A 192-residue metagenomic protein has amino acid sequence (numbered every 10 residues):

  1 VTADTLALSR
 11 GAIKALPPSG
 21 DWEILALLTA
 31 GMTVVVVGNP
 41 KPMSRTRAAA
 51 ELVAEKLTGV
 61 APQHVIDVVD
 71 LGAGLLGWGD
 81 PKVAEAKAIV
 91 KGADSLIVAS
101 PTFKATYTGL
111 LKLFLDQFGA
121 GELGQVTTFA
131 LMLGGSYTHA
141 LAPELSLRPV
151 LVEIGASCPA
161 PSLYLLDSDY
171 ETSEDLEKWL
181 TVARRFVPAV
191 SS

Functional and structural regions predicted by a protein language model:
V1-G11: Extreme N-terminal basic, low-complexity initiation segments that serve as generic localization/processing leaders
S9, L16-G119, T181-S192: N-terminal beta1-alpha1-beta2 submodule of the flavodoxin-like/Rossmannoid cofactor-binding fold
P42-M43, K104, S136-H139, T172: Alpha-helix N-cap/loop-to-helix initiation residues
T46-R47, T108-K112, A140-E144, S173-E177: Conserved strand-to-helix beginnings and helix N-cap segments that scaffold or border functional pockets
P101, T127-A130: Short, proline-centered helix/strand-breaking motifs
A120-G124: Short, conserved loop/helix-junction motifs that constitute active-site signature segments in enzyme catalytic cores
F129-L166: Short, glycine-/small-residue-rich phosphate/pyrophosphate-handling segment
P159-S192: Glycine-rich phosphate/pyrophosphate-binding loop and the adjoining helix
